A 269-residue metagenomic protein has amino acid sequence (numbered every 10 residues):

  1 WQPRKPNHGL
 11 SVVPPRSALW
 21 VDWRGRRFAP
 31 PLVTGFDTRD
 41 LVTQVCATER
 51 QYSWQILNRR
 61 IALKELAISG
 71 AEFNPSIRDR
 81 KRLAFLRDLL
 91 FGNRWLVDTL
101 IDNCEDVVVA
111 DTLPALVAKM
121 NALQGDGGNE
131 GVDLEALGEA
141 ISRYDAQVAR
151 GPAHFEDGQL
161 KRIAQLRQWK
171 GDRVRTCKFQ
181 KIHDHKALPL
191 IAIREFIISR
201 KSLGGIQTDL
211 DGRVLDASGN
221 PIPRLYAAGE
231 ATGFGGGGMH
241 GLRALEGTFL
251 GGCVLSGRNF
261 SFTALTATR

Functional and structural regions predicted by a protein language model:
W1-A244: Mobile, glycine/GP-rich and aromatic-enriched active-site lid/loop segments adjacent to catalytic centers
L63-K64, A267-R269: Short helix-capping/linker segments at secondary-structure and domain boundaries
I222, F234-T268: A conserved FAD-binding loop/helix module that cradles the flavin
